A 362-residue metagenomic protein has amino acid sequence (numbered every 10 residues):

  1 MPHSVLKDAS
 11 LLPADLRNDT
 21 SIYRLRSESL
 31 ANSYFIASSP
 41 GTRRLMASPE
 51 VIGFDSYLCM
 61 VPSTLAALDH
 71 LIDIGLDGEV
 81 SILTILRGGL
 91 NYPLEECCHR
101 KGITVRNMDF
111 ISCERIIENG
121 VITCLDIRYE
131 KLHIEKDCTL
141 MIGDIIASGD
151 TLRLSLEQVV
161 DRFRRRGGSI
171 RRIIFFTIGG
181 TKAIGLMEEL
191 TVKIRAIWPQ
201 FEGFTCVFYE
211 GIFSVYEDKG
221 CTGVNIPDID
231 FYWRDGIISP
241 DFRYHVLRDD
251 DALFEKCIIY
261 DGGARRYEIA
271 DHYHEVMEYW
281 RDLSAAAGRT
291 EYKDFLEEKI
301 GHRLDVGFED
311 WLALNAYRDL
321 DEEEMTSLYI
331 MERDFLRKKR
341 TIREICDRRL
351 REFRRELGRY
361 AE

Functional and structural regions predicted by a protein language model:
M1-E362: PRPP-associated nucleotide enzymes
